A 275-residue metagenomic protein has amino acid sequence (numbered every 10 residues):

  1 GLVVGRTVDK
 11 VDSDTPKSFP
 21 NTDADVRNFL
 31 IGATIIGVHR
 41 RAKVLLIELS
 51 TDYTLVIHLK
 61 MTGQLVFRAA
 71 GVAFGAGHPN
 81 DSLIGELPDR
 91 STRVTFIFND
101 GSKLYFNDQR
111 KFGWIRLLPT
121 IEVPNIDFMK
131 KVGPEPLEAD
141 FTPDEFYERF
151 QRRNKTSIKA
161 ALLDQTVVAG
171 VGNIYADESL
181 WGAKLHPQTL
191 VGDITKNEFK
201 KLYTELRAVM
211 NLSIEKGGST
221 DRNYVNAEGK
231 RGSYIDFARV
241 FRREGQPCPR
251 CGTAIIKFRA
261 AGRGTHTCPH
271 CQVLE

Functional and structural regions predicted by a protein language model:
G1-N107, F112-G113, R242, P247 (+1 more regions): A cross-family signal for N-terminal binding/gating loops and helix N-caps that shape access to the active site
K10-I31, H39, E145-E275: Basic, nucleic-acid-binding surfaces and adjacent catalytic neighborhoods in DNA/RNA-processing proteins
L55-G170, Y175-G182, L190: Phosphate/anion-contacting hairpin/loop surfaces
